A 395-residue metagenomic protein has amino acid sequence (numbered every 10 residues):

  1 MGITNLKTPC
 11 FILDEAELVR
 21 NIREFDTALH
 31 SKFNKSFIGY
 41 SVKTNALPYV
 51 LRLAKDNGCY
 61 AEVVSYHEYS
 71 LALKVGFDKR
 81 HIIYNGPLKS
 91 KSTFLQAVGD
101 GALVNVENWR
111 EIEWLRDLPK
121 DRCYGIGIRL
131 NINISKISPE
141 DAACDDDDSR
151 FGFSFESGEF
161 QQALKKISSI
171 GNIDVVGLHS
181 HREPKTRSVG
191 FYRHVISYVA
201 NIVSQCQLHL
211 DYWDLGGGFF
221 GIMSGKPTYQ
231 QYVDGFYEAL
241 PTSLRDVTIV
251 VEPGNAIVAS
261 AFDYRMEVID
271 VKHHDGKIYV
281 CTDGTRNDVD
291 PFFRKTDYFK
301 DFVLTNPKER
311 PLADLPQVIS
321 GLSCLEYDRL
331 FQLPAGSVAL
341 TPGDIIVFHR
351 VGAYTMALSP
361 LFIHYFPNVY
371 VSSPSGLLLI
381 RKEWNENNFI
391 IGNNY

Functional and structural regions predicted by a protein language model:
M1-L118, R122-Y124, Q161, S168-D174 (+5 more regions): A charged N-terminal "starter" segment
G2-I3, G235, T248-Y395: Charged (often Lys/Glu-rich) extended helix/loop segments that serve as interaction or gating elements
P9, A102, Y124-I126, S149 (+9 more regions): Structural beta-strand/beta-sheet cores of well-ordered domains, especially the beta-sheet scaffolds that support
L18, K43, S65, A97 (+6 more regions): Conserved, mostly hydrophobic/aromatic
T44-A46, H67-E68, L88-S90, N108-R110 (+7 more regions): Active-site-proximal loop/turn and secondary-structure-junction residues that shape catalytic pockets, frequently
G76-F77, Q96, P119-D121, A143-D145 (+6 more regions): Solvent-exposed alpha-helices and their adjacent loops that cap or buttress functional pockets in soluble metabolic
D121-S135: Glycine-rich, aromatic-flanked loop segments that form ligand/cofactor-binding clefts across common enzyme folds
N133-V271, I363: Active-site loop/helix belt of alpha/beta enzymes
